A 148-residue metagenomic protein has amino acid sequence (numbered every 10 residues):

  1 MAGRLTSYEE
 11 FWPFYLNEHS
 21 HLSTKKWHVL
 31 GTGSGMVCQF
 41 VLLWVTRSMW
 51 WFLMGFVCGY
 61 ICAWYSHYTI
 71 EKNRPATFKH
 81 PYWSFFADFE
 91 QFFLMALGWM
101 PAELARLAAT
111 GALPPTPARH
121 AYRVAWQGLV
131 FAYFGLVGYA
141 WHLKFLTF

Functional and structural regions predicted by a protein language model:
M1-Y15, K72-P117: Membrane-proximal soluble regions of multi-pass membrane proteins
Y8-G33, P115-W126: Membrane interfacial helix-start motif at the N-side
W27-V41, Q127-F134: Core segments of transmembrane alpha-helices that mediate helix-helix packing or line hydrophobic substrate/ligand
L43-W51: Transmembrane helix interruption/hinge and helix-loop junction motifs
V57-E71: Transmembrane alpha-helical segments that form the membrane-embedded catalytic/substrate-channel core of multi-pass
D88-L94, Q127-Y139: Final/C-terminal transmembrane alpha-helix of multipass membrane proteins
V137-F148: Juxtamembrane boundary at the C-terminal end of a transmembrane helix
